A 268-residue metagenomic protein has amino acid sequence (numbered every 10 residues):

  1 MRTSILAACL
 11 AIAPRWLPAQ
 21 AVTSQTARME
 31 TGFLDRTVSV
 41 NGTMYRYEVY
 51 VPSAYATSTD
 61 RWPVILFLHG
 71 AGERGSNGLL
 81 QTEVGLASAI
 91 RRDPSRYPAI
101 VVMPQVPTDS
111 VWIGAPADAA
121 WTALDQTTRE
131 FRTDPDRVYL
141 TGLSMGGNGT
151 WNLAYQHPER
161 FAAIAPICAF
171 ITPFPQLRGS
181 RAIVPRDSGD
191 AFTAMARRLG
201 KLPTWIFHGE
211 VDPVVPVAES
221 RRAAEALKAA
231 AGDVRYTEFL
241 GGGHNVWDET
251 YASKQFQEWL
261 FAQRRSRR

Functional and structural regions predicted by a protein language model:
S4-R15: Bacterial N-terminal signal peptides
L17-V64, T141-L143, P185-D187, R221-E225 (+3 more regions): A domain-start/cap signature at the N-terminus of enzymes
E48, V64-L68, I100-Q105, R137-T141 (+4 more regions): Structural recognition of the beta-strand scaffold that forms the well-ordered cores of secreted hydrolase catalytic
A54-D60, D109-M145, P158: Gly/Ser-rich "nucleophile elbow"/oxyanion-hole loop immediately N-terminal to the catalytic nucleophile in hydrolases
Y55, G70-R74, P107-V111, S144-N148 (+3 more regions): Solvent-exposed loop/turn segments at secondary-structure junctions within structured extracellular/periplasmic domains
V64, L68-W121: Active-site machinery of serine-nucleophile hydrolases
G149-L153: Hydrolases whose catalytic domains are alpha/beta-hydrolase-1, hotdog thioesterase, or metallo-beta-lactamase-like
A163, C168-Y251: The feature captures the conserved acid-bearing segment of alpha/beta-hydrolase catalytic domains
